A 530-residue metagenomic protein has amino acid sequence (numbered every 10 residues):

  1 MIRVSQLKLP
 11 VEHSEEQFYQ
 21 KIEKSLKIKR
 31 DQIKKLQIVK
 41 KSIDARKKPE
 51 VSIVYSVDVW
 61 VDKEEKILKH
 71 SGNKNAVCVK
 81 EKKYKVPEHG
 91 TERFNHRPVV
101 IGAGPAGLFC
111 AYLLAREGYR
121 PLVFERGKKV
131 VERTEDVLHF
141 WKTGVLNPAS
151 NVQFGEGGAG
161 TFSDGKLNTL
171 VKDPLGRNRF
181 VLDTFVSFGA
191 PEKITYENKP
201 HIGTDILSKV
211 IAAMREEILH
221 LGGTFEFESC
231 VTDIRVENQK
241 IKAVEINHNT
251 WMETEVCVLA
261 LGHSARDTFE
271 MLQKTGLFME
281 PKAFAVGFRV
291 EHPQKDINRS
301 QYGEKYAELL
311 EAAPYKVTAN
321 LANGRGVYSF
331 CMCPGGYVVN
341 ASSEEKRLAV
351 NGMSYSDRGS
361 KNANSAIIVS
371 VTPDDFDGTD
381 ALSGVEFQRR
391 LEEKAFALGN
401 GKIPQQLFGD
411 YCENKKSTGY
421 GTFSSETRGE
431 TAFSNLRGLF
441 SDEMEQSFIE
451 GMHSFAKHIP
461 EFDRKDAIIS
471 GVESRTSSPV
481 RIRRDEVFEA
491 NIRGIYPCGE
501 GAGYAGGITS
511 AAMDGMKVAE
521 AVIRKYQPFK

Functional and structural regions predicted by a protein language model:
R3-I53, V57-T184, F188-K530: Residues forming the flavin
